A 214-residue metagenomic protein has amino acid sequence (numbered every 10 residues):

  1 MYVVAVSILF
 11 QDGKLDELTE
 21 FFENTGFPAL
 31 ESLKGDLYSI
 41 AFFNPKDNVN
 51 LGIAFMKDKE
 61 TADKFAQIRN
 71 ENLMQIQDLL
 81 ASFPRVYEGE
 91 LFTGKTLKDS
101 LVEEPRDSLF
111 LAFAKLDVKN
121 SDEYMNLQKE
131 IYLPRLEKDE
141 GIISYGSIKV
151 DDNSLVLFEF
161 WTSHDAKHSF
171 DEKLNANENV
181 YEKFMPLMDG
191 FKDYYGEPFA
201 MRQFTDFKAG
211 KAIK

Functional and structural regions predicted by a protein language model:
M1-L51, F55-K214: Short S/T/G/P-rich N-terminal loop/turn motif that feeds into the first structured element of a domain
